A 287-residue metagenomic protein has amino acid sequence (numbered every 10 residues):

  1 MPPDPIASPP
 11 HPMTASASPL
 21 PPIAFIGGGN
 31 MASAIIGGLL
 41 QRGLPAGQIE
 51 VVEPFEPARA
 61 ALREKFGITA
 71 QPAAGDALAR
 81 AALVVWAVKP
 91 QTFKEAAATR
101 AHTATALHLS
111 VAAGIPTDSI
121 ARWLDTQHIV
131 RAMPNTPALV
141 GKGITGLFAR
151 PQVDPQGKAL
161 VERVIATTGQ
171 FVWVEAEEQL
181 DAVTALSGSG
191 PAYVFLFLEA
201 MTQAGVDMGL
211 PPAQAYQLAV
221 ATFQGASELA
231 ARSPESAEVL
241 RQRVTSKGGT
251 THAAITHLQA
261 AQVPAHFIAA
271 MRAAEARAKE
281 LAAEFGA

Functional and structural regions predicted by a protein language model:
P2, V220-A287: NAD(P)-dependent Rossmann-like dehydrogenase/reductase catalytic/cofactor-binding core
P2-A73, A79, W123, V206-D207: NAD(P)+-binding Rossmann beta1-loop-alpha1 motif at the extreme N-terminus of oxidoreductases
I36, E56, F66, A74-L147 (+1 more regions): Rossmann-like NAD(P)(H) cofactor-binding subdomain of soluble oxidoreductases
I49, A77, P211-L218, L240: Small-residue helix-packing motif on alpha-helices
S119-H128, I144-A182, F195-R232, R277: Internal alpha-helical scaffold of NAD(P)-dependent oxidoreductase catalytic cores
Q179-A185, A237-Q242: Short pre-catalytic strand/loop immediately N-terminal to key active-site residues, enriched for Gly-Thr
